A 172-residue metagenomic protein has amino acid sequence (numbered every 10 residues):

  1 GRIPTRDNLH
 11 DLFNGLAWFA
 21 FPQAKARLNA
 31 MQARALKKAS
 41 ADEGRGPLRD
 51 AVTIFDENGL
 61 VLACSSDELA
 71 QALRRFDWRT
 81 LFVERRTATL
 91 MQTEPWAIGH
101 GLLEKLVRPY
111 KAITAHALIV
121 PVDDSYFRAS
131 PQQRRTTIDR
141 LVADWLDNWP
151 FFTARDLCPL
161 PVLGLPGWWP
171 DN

Functional and structural regions predicted by a protein language model:
G1-S40: Hydrophobic alpha-helical segments and helix pairs
A33-N172: A contiguous, surface-oriented mixed alpha/beta subdomain in the mid-to-C-terminal portion of proteins that forms
